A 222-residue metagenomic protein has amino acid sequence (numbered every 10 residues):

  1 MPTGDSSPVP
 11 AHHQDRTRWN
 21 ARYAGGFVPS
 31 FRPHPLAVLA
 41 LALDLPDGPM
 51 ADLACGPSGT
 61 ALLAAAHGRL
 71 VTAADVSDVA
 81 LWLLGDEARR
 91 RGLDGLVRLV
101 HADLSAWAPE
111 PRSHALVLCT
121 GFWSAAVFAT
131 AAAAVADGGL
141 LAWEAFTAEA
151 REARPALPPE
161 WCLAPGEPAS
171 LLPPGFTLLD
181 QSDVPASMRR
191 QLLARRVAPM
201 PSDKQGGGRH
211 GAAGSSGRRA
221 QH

Functional and structural regions predicted by a protein language model:
M1-L45: S-adenosyl-L-methionine
G48-G56: Conserved class I S-adenosyl-L-methionine
P57-H67: Conserved SAM-binding loop of SAM-dependent methyltransferases across substrates and taxa, primarily the Class I
S77-V79: Conserved SAM/SAH-binding beta-strand->alpha-helix loop
G92-L104: Conserved SAM-binding strand-loop segment of SAM-dependent methyltransferases
P109-L116: A short acidic, Gly/Pro-enriched loop at the edge of an enzyme's catalytic core that lines a small-molecule cofactor
W123-A133: A short, conserved alpha-helix within the catalytic core of class I
G139-F146: Conserved beta-strand signature within the Rossmann-like core of class I S-adenosyl-L-methionine
